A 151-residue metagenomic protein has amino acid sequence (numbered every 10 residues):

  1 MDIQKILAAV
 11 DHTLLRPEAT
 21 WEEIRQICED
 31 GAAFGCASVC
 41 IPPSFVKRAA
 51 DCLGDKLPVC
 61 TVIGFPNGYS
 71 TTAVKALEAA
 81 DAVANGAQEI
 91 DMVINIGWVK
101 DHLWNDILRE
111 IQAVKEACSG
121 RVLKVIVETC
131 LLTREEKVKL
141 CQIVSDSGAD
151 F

Functional and structural regions predicted by a protein language model:
M1-F34, S38, S44-F151: Alpha/beta enzyme core
